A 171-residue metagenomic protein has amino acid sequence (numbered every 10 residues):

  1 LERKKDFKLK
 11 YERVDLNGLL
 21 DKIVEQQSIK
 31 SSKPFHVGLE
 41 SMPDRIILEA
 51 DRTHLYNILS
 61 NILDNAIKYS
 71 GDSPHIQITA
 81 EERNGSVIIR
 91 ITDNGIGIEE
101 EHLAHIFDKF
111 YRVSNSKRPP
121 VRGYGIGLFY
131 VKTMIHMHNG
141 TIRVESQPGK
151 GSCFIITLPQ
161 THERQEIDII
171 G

Functional and structural regions predicted by a protein language model:
K4-L9, R45-A50: Conserved micro-motifs of the catalytic ATP-binding
K10-E25: A conserved beta-strand-to-alpha-helix junction within the catalytic ATP-binding
K30-L39: Short conserved segments within the C-terminal catalytic ATPase subdomain
A66-I67: Short helix-loop "hinge" at the ATP-lid/N-box region of the Bergerat-fold HATPase_c
S73-G85: Short beta-strand/loop element within the Bergerat-fold HATPase_c
I98-F110: Short conserved segment of the HATPase_c
